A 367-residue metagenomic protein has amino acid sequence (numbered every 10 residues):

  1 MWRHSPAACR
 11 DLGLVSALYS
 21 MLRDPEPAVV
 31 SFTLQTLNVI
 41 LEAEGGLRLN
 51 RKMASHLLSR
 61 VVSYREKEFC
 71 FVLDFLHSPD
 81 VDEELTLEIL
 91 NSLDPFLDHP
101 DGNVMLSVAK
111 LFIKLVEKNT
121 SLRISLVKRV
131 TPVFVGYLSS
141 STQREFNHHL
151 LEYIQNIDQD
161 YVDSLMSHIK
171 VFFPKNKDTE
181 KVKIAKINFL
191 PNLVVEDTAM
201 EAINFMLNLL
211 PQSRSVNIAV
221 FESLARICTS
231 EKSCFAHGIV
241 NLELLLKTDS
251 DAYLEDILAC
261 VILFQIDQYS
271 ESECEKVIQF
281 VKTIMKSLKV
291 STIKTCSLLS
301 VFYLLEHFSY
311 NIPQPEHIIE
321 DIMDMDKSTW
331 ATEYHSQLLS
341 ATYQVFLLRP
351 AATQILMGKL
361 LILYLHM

Functional and structural regions predicted by a protein language model:
M1-M367: Extended alpha-solenoid helical-repeat scaffolds
